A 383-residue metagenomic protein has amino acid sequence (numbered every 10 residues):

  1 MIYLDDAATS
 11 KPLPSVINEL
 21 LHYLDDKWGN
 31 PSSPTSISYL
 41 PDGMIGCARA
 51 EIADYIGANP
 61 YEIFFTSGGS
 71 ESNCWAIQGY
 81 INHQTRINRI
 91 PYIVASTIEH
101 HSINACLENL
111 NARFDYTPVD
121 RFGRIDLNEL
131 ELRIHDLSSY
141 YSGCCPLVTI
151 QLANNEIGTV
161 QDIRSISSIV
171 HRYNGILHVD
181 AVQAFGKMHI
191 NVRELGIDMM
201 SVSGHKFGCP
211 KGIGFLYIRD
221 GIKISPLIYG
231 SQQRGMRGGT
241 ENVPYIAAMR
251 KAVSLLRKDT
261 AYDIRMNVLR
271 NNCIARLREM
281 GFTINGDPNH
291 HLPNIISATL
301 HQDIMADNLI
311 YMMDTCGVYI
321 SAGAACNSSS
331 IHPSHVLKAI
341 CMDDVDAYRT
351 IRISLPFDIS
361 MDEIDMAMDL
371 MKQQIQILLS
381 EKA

Functional and structural regions predicted by a protein language model:
M1-A383: Pyridoxal 5′-phosphate
